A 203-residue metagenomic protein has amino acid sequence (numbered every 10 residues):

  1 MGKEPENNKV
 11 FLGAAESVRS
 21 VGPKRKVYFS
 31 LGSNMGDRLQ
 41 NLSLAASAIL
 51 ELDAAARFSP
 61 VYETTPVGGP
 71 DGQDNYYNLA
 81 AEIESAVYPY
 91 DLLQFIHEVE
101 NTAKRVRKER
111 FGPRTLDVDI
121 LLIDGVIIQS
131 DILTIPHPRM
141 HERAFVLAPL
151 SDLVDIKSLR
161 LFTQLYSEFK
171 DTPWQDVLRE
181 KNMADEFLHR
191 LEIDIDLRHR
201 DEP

Functional and structural regions predicted by a protein language model:
G2-A15, V67-Y76, Y90-P203: Flexible, gly/pro- and Lys/Arg-enriched active-site loops
G2-L52, S59-T65: N-terminal beta1-alpha1 ligand-phosphate binding loop
L31-S33, A81-V87, L122-G125: Short beta-strand-to-loop capping motifs
L44-Y88: Short, surface-exposed acidic-centric catalytic microdomains
